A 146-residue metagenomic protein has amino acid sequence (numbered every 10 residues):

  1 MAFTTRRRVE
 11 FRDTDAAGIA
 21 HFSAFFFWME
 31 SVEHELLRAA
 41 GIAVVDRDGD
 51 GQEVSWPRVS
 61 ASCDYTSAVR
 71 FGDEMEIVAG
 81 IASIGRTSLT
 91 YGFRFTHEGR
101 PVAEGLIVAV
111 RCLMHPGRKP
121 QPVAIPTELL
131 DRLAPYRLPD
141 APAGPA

Functional and structural regions predicted by a protein language model:
M1-E76, A82-A146: Terminal targeting signals and extreme-terminal segments of soluble enzymes
